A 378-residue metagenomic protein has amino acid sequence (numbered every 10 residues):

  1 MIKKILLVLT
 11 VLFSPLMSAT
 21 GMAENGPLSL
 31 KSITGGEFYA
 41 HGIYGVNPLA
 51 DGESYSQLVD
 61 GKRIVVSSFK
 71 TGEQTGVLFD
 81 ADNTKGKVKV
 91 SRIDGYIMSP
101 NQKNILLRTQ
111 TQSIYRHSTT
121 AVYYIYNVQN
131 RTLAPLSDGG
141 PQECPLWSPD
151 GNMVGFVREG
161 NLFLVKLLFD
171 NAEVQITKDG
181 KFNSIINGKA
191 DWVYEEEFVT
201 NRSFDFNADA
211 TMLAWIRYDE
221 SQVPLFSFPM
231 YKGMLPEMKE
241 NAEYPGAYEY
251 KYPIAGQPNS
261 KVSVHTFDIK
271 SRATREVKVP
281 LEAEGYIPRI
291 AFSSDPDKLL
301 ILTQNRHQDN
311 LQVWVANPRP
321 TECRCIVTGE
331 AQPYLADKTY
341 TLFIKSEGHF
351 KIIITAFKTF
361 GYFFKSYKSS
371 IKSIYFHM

Functional and structural regions predicted by a protein language model:
L30, T34-G35, V77-K89, V174-E196 (+4 more regions): Surface-exposed loop and turn segments in beta-propeller and other repeat-based domains that flank or scaffold
V46-E53, V59, Y96-N104, P145-M153 (+6 more regions): Blade-terminus and WD-like Trp-Asp/Gly-His loop motifs, strongest in beta-propeller folds
Q57-N83, S113-I114: Beta-propeller domains
G61-V66, Y115-V122, E159-V165, Q222-F228 (+3 more regions): Structural motif
F69-G72, N127-R131, L167-D170, D268-R272 (+1 more regions): Short loop/turn segments that connect beta-strands within beta-propeller blades
Q110-Y115, T119-V122, I176-F204, M212-E276: Predominantly five- to eight-bladed beta-propeller fold
R116-L164, F169-S203: Asp-box/WD-like beta-propeller blade repeats and closely related beta-sheet repeat scaffolds
E347-M378: N-terminal low-complexity segments that are often proline-rich with Ser/Thr-Pro
